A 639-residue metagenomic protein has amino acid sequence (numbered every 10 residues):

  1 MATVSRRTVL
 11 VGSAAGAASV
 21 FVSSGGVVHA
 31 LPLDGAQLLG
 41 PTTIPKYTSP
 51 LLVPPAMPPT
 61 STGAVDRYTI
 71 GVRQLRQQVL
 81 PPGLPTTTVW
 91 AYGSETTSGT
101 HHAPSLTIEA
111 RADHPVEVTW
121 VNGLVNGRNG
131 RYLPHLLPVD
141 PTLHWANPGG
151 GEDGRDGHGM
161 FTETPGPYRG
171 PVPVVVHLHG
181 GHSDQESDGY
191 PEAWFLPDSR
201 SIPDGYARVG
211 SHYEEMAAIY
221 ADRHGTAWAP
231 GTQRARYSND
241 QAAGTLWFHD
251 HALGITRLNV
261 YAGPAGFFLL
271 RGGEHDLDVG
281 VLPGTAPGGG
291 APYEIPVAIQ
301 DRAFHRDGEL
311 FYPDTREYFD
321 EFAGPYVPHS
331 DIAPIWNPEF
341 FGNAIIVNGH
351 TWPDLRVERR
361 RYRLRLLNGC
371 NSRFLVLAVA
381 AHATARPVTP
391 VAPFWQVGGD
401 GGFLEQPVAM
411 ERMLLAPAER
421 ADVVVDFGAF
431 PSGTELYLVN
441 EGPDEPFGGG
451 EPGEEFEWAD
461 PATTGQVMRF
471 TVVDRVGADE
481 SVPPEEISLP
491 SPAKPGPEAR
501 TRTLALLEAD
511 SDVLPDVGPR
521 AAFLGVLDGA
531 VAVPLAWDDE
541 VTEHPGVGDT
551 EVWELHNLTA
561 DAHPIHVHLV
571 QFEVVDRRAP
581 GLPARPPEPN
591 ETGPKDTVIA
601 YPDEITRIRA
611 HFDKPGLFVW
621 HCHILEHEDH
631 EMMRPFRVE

Functional and structural regions predicted by a protein language model:
A2-H177, H182-S201, E214, A218-R223 (+6 more regions): N-terminal, post-signal-peptide metal-ligating segments of extracellular/periplasmic oxidoreductases, dominated by
I70, V118, D250, V297 (+6 more regions): Divalent metal-coordination and catalytic microenvironments
P81, R128-H135, A262, R373-V379 (+1 more regions): Short, hydrophobic/aromatic beta-strand segments
W120-L124, N368-C370, L555-T559: Asparagine-centered strand-capping/turn motif at beta-strand->loop junctions
E152-D278, E405-F470, T559-H563, E588-E639: Extracellular/periplasmic metallocenter environments
S183-R200, A303, E317-L489: Histidine- and aromatic-rich segments of cupredoxin/plastocyanin-like copper-binding domains
A381-G401, L558-T592, L625-E628, R637-E639: Active/binding-pocket-proximal capping segment
T503-V574, D596-P615, W620-I624: C-terminal substrate/ligand-recognition segments
